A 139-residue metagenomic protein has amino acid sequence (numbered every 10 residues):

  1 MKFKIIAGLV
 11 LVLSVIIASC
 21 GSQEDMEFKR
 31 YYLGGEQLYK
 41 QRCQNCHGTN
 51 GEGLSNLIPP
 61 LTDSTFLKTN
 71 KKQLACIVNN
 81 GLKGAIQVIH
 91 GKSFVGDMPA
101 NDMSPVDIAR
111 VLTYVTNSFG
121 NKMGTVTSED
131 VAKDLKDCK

Functional and structural regions predicted by a protein language model:
M1-C20: Sec-dependent bacterial lipoprotein signal peptides
L13, E36-Y39, V131: Residue-level signal for mature regions of secreted extracellular proteins and peptides
C20-L38: Electrostatic cytochrome c docking/interface patches
Q23, T49-N50: Cys/His-rich metal-chelating microdomains
G35-T49, V111, V115: The canonical Cys-X-X-Cys-His
N56-T62, K83-K136: Axial heme c-ligation environment in periplasmic c-type cytochrome domains
T65-N70: Conserved helix-turn-beta segment immediately C-terminal to the redox Cys motif in thioredoxin-like folds
